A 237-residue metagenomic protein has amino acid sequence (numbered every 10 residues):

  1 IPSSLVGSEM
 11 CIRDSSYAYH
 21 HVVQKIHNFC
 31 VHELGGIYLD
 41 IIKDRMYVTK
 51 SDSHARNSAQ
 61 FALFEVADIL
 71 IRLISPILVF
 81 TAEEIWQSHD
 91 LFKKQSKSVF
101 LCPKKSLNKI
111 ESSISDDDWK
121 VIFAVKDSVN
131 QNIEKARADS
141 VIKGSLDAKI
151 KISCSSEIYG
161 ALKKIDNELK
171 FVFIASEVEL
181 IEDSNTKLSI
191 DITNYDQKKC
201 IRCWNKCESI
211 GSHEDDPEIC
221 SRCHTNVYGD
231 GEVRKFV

Functional and structural regions predicted by a protein language model:
I1-I12: Single conserved hydrophobic/aromatic residue that forms the stacking wall/gate of nucleotide- or nucleobase-binding
S8, D40-N132, D139, K143-C154 (+3 more regions): Acidic, turn-prone loop/beta-hairpin segments
R13-H21: Short helix-adjacent coil turns
D166-I201: C-terminal edge-of-domain segments
C200-C203, C220-C223: Short cysteine-rich clusters marking metal-coordination/redox-active sites
K206-S209, N226: Cys/His-rich metal-chelating microdomains
S209-E218: Short linker/helix segments within small regulatory modules
